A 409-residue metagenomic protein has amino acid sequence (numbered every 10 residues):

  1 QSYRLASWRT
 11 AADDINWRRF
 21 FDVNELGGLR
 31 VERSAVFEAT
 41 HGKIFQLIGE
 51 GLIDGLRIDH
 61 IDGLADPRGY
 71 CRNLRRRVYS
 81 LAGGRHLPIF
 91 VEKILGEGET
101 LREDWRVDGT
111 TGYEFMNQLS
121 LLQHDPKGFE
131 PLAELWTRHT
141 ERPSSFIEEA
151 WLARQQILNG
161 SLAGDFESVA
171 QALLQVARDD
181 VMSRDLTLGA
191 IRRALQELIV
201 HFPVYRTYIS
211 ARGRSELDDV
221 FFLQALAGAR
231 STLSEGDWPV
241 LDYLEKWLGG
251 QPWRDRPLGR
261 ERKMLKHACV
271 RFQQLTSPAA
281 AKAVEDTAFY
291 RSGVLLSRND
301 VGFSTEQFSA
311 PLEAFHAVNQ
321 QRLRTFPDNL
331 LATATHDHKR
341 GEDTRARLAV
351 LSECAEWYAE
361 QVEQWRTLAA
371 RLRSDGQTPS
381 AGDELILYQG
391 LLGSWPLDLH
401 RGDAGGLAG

Functional and structural regions predicted by a protein language model:
Q1-G55, D62-L397, R401: Alpha-amylase-like alpha-glycosidases and glucanotransferases acting on alpha-linked glucans and related
G409: Conserved, charged catalytic cores of large soluble enzymes
